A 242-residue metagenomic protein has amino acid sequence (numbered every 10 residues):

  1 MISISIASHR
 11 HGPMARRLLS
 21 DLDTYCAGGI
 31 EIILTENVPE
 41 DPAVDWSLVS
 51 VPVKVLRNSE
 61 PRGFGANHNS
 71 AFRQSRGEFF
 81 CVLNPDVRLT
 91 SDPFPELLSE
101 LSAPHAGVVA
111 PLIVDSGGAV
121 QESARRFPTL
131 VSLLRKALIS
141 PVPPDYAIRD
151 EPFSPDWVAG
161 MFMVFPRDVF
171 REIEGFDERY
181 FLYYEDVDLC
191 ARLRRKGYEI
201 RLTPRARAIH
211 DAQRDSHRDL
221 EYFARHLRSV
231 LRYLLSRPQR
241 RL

Functional and structural regions predicted by a protein language model:
M1-T24: N-proximal low-complexity "stem/linker" segments adjacent to membrane-targeting elements
S5, A191-L242: Active-site-adjacent helix/loop segment of glycosyltransferases that harbors family-specific signature motifs
L19-E60: Acidic donor-binding segment of Leloir-type glycosyltransferases
N58-S75: Glycine-rich, basic loop-to-helix element that forms the pyrophosphate-binding segment of sugar-nucleotide handling
F80: Short aromatic/hydrophobic "clamp" motif used to bind/position activated sugar donors
S91-E122: Conserved donor NDP-sugar-binding/catalytic core segment of glycosyltransferases
L130-D156: Short, flexible, basic/aromatic active-site loop/helix in glycosyltransferases
D156-R207: A short, conserved alpha-helix in the catalytic core of glycosyltransferases
